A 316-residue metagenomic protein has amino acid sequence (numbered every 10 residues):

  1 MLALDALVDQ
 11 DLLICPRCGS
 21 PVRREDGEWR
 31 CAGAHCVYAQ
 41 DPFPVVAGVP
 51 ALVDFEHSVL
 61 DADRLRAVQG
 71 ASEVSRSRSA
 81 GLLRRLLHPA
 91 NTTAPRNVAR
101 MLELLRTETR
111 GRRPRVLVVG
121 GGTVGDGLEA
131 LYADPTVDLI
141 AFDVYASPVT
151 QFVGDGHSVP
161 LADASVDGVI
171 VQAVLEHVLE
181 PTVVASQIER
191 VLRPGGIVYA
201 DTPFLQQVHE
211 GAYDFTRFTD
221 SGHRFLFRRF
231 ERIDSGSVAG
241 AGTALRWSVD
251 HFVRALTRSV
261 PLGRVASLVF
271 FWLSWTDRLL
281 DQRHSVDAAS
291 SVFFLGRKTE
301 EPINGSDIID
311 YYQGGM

Functional and structural regions predicted by a protein language model:
M1-A164, G168-V171, A289-V292, T299-M316: Conserved N-terminal segment of class I S-adenosyl-L-methionine
Y38, S158, E176, Q206 (+1 more regions): Active-site micro-motifs of SAM-dependent methyltransferase domains
D126-G127, L179, V208: Glycine/Thr-rich phosphate-binding loops of Rossmann-like dinucleotide-binding domains
P160-A162, L179, T219: GHKL-family ATP-binding catalytic core of two-component histidine kinases
V171-V174, A200: A short beta-strand submotif of the Rossmann-like class I SAM-dependent methyltransferase core that lines
Q172, L179, I188: Ligand/cofactor pocket segment of small-molecule handling proteins
V178-L179, L192-P194: Helix-to-beta-strand junctions that scaffold the AdoMet/dcAdoMet cofactor pocket in Class I SAM-dependent enzymes
T182-Q187, I197-M316: S-adenosyl-L-methionine-dependent methyltransferase catalytic module, highlighting the catalytic core
